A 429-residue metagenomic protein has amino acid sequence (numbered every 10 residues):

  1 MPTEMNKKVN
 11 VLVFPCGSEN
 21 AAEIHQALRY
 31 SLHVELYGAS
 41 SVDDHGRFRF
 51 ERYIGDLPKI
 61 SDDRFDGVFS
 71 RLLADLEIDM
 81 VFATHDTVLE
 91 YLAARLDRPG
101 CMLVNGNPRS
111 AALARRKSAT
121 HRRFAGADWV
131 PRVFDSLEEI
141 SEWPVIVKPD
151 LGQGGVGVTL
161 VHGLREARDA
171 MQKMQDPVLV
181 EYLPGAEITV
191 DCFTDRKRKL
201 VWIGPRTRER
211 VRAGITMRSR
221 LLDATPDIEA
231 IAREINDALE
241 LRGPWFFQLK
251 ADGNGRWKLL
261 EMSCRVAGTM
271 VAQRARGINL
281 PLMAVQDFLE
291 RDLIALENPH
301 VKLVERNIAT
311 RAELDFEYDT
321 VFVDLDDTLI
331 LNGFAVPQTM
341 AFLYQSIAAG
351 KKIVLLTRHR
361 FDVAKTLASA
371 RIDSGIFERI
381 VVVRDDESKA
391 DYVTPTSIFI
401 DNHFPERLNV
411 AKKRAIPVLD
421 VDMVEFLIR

Functional and structural regions predicted by a protein language model:
M1-N105, D420-D422: ATP-binding N-terminal substructure of ATP-dependent carboxylate-amine bond-forming enzymes
C16, D324-D326, F399-H403: Acidic di-acidic motifs
S110-G185, D195-R198, P226: Active-site nucleotide/adenylate-binding loops and adjacent lid/helix of ATP-dependent enzymes
V180-E240, A251, S263-L289: ATP-dependent carboxylate/phosphate-activation module, predominantly the ATP-grasp catalytic core and closely related
R242, K258, R265-V323: Non-catalytic pre-domain segments flanking phosphatase-related domains
R242-N254: A short glycine-rich, hydrophobically flanked beta-strand micro-motif that places a catalytic Asp/Glu for divalent metal
E297-R384: Alpha-helical substrate-recognition element adjacent to the catalytic core
E387-P405, V410: Conserved Lys-Pro-Asp/Glu-containing loop-to-beta segment of HAD-superfamily phosphomonoesterases, centered on
